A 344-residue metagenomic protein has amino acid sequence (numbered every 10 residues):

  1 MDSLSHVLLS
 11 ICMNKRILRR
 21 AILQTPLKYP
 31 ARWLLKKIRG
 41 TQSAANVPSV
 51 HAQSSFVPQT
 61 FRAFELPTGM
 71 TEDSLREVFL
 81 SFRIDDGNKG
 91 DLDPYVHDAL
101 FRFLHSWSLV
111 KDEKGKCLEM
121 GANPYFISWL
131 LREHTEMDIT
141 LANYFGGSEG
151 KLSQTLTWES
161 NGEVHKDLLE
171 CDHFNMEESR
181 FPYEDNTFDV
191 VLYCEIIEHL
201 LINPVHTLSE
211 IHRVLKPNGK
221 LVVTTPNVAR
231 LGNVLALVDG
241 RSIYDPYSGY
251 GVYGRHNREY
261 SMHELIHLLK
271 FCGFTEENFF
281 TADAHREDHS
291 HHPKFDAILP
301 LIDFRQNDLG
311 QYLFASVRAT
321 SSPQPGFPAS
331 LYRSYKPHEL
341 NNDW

Functional and structural regions predicted by a protein language model:
D2, H6-G40: Short hydrophobic helices that act as membrane-entry/anchoring signals
Y29-W33, R39-F101, H105, N143-G147 (+3 more regions): S-adenosyl-L-methionine-dependent methyltransferase catalytic module, highlighting the catalytic core
S106-E113, F181: Glycine-rich helix-loop-beta junction characteristic of Rossmann-like nucleotide cofactor-binding loops
V110-K111, D185, L208: A short, aliphatic-rich alpha-helical micro-motif
K114-N123: Conserved class I S-adenosyl-L-methionine
P124-E136: Conserved SAM-binding loop of SAM-dependent methyltransferases across substrates and taxa, primarily the Class I
M137-A142: Short beta-strand element of Class I
F188-C194: Short SAM/SAH-binding signature in class I
